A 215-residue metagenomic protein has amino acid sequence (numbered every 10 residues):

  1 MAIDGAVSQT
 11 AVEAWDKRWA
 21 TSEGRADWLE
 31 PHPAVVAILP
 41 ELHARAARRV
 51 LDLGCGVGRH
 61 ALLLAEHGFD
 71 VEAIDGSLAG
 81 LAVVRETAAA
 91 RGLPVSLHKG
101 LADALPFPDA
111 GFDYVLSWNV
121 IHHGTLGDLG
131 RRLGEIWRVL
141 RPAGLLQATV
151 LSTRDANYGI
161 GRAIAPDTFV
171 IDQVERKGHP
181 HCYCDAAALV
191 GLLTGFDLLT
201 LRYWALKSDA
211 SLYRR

Functional and structural regions predicted by a protein language model:
M1-A46, V57-A104, D128, L145-R215: Class I (Rossmann-like) S-adenosyl-L-methionine-dependent methyltransferase catalytic domain, capturing the SAM-binding
L53: Conserved beta-strand/loop positions that form the S-adenosyl-L-methionine
D103-V115: A short acidic, Gly/Pro-enriched loop at the edge of an enzyme's catalytic core that lines a small-molecule cofactor
S117-V120: A short beta-strand submotif of the Rossmann-like class I SAM-dependent methyltransferase core that lines
H122-G124: A short His-aromatic
G130-P142: A short glycine-rich, Lys/Arg-flanked "PGG" loop and its adjoining helix->strand segment in the class I
